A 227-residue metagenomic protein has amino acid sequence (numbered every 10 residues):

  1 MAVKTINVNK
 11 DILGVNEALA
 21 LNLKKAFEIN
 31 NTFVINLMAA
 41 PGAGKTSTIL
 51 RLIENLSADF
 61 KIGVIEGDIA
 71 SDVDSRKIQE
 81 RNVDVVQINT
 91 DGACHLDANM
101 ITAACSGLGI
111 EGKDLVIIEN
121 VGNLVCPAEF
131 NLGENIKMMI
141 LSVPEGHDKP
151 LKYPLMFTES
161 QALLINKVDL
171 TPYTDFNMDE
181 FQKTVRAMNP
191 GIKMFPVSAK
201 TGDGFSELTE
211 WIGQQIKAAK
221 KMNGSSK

Functional and structural regions predicted by a protein language model:
M1-V15, L19-N22, L170, K200 (+3 more regions): Iron-sulfur (Fe-S) cluster-binding modules
V3-M38, A43, S47, L52-N135 (+2 more regions): Nucleotide-state-sensitive switch-loop elements of NTP-binding domains
D68, N166, S198: Active-site glycine-centered loops adjacent to acidic/histidine catalytic or metal-binding residues that shape
N89, L141, S198: Residues at the C-termini of beta-strands that transition into short coil/loop
V116-C126, I140-K149, T171-D175, I216-K227: A short, terminal or domain-edge coil/loop segment
P127-E134, V143-G191: Conserved C-terminal guanine-recognition region of P-loop GTPase G domains, centered on the G4
L170-S225: Canonical P-loop GTPase G-domain recognition
